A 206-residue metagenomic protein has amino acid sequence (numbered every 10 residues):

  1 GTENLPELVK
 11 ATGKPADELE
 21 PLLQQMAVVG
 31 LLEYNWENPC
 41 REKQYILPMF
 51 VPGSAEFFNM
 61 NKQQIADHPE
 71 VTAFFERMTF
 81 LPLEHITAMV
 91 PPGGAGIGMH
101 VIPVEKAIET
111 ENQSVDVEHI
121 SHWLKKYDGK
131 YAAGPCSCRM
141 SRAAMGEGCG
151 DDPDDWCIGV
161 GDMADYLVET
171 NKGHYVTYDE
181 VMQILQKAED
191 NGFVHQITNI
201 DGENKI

Functional and structural regions predicted by a protein language model:
T2-G13: Short acidic, hydrophobic short linear motifs in intrinsically disordered regions
T12-V28: Short amphipathic alpha-helical interaction segments
K14, L31-L32, F193-V194: Short aromatic/hydrophobic-glycine micro-motifs
L22, P39, D201: Residue-level "edge-of-site" marker
A27-N38: A short, conserved structural fragment
P39-C40, I206: Non-heme iron-sulfur electron-transfer modules
R41-P82: Short, amphipathic alpha-helical interaction segments positioned at domain boundaries
L81-I206: Catalytic cores of enzyme domains
